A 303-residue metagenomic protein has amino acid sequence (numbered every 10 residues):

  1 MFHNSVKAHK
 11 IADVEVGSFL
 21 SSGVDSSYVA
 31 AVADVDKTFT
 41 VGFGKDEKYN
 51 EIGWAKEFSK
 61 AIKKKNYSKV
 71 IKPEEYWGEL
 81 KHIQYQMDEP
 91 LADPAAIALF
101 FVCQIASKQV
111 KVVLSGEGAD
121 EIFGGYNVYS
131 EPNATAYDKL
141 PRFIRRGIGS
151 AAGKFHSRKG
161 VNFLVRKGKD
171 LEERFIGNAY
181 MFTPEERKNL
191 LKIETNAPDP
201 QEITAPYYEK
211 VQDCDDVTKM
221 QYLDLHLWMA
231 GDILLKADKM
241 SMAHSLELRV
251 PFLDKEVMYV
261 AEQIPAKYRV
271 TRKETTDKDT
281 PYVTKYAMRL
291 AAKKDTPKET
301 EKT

Functional and structural regions predicted by a protein language model:
M1-D199, K239-D295: ATP-dependent adenylate-handling active sites, centered on carboxylate activation for C-N bond formation
A92, V211-D224, D277-V283: Structural motif
A197-E209: A short, charged helix-loop
M229: Globin-like tetrapyrrole-binding proteins
D295-T303: PAPS-dependent sulfotransferase catalytic core
